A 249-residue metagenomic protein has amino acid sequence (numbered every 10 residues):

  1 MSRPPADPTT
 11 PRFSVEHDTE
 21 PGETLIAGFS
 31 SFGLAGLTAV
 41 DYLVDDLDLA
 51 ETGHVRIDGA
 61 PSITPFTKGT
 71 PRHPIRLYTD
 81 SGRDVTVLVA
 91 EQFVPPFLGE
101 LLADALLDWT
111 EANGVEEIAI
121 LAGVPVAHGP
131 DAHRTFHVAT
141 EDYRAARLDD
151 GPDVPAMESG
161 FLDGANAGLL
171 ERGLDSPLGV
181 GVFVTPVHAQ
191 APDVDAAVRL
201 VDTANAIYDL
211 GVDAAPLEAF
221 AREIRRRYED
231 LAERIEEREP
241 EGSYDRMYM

Functional and structural regions predicted by a protein language model:
M1-T24, A39, S62-F66, L210-M249: Haloarchaeal acidic low-complexity proteome signature biased toward cell-envelope/secretome components but also
S2-Q92: N-terminal short beta-loop-beta anion/metal-coordinating cradle
A27-G28, L88-V89, I120-A122, V184-T185: Short beta-strand segments
D41-D46, A103-L107, V198-V201: Short, solvent-exposed amphipathic alpha-helical segments in soluble enzyme and RNA/protein-processing domains
A50, L107-I118, D175-L178, I207-V212: Secondary-structure boundary elements
F93-A145: Internal, conserved structured core segments that host functional sites
H128-T203: Catalytic cores of processing enzymes, dominated by hydrolases/peptidases, characterized by acidic/His-rich
E171, D175-E241: C-terminal interaction module
